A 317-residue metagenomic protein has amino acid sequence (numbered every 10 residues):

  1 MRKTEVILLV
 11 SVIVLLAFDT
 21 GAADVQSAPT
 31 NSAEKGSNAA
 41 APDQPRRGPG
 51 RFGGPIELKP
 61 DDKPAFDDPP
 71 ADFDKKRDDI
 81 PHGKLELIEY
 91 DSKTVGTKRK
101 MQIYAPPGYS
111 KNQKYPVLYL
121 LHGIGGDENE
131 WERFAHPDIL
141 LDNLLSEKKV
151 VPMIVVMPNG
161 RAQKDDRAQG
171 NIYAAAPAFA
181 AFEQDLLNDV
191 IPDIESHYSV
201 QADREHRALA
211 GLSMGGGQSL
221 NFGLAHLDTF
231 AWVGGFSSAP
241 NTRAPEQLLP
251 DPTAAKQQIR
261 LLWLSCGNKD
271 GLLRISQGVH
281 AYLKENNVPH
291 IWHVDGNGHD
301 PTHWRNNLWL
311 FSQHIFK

Functional and structural regions predicted by a protein language model:
M1-T4: Positively charged n-region of N-terminal signal peptides that target proteins for export
I7-D19: Bacterial N-terminal signal peptides
A23, A28-K317: Non-catalytic cap/lid and distal C-terminal segments of serine-dependent acyl enzymes
